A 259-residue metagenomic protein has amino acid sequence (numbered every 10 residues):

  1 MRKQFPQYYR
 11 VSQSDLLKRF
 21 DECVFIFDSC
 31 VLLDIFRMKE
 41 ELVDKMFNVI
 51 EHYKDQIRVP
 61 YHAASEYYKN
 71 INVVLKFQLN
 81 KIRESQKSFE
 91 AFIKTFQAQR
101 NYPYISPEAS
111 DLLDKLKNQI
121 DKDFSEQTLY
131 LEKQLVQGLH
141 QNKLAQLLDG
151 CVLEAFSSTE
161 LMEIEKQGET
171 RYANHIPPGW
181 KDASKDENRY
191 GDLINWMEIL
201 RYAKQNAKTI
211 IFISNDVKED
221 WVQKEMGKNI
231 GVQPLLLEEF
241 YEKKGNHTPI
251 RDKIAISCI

Functional and structural regions predicted by a protein language model:
R2-I210, V217-I259: Active-site-proximal, substrate-binding regions of enzyme catalytic domains and RNA-binding/basic surfaces
